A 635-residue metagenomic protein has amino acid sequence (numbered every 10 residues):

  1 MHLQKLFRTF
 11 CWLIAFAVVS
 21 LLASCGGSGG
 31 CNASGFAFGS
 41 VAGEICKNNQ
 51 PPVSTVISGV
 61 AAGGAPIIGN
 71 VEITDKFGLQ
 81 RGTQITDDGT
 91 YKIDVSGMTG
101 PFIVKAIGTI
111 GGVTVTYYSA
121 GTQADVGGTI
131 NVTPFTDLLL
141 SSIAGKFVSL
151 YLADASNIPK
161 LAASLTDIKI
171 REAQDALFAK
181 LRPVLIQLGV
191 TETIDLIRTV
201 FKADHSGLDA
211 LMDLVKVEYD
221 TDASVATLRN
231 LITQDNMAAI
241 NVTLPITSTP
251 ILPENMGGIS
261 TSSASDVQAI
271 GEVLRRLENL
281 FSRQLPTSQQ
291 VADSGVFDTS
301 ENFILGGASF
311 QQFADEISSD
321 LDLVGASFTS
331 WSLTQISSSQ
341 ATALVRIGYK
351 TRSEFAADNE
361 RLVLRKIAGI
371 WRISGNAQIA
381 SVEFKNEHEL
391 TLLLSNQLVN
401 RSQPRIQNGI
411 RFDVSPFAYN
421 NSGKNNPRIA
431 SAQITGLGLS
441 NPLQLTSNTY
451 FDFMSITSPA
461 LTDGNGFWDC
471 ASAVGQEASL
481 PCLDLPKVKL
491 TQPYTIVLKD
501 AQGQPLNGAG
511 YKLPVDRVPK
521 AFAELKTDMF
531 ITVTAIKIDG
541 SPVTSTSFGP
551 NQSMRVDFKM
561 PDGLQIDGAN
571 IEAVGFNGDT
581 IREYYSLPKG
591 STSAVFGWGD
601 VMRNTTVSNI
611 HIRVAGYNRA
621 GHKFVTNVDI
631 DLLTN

Functional and structural regions predicted by a protein language model:
L21-S24: C-terminal motif of bacterial Sec signal peptides marking the signal peptidase cleavage site
G26-E360, I367-I370, S374-T391, I566-D567 (+1 more regions): Feature for extracytoplasmic/surface-facing segments of secreted or surface-associated proteins, emphasizing
A106-G108, L498, V614-G616: Conserved structural position at the C-terminal beta-strand of extracellular beta-sandwich adhesion modules
S374-R411, K512-Q552: Short, compositionally biased P/S/T/A/G/V-rich stretches that sit at domain boundaries
F412-P416, G549-L564: Conserved aromatic anchor
F417-N448, K559-E583, V607-N609: Solvent-exposed loop/turn segments flanking beta-strands in beta-repeat/beta-sandwich domains
S458-K489, T592-T605: Signal that preferentially marks extracellular ectodomain short beta-strand elements of beta-sandwich modules
R603-A620: Beta-strand-rich modules
